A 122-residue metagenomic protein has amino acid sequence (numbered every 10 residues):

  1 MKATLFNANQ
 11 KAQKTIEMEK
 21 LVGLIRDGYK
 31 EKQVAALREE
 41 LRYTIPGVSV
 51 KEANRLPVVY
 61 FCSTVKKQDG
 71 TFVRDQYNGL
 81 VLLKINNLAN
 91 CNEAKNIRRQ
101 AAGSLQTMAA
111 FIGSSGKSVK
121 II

Functional and structural regions predicted by a protein language model:
M1-G79: DNA replication initiation on ssDNA origins
V59-F61, L83, A110: Generic structural hydrophobic/aromatic packing signal, biased to beta-strands
F72, G79, R98-A102, M108-I112: Long, charged low-complexity interaction segments
L80-L82, S104, S118: Beta-strand-rich binding-surface signature of beta-sandwich/beta-barrel folds used to engage anionic ligands
L83-A89, S114: Short, flexible loop/turn elements at secondary-structure junctions
N87-L105: Short amphipathic alpha-helix segments
M108-I122: Histidine-centered divalent-metal-coordination microenvironment in nucleic-acid enzymes
